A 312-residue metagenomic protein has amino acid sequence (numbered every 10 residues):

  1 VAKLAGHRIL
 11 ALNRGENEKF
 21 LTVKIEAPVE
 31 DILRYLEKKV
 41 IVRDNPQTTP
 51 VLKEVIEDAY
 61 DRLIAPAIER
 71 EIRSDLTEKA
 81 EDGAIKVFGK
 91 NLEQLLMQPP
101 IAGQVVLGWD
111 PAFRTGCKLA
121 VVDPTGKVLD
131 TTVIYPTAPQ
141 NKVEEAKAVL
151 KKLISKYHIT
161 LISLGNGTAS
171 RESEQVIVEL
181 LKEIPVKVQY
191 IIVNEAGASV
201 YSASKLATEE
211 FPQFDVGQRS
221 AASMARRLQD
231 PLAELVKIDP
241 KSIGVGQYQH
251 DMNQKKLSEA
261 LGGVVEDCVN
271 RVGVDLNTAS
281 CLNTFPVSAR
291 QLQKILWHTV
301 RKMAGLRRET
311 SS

Functional and structural regions predicted by a protein language model:
V1-V105, P124, K147-K152, K156: Extended, highly charged clamp/arch subdomains and adjacent linkers that form or line substrate-binding channels
K3, A11-N13, Q175-E183, T310-S312: Gly/lys/ser-thr-rich phosphate-binding loops in alpha/beta enzymes that coordinate phosphoanhydride or phosphate groups
N17-K19, T115, D239, N270: A generic structural signal for well-ordered coil/turn residues at beta-strand boundaries that shape enzyme active-site
I25-A27, W109-F113, V121-D123, Q247 (+3 more regions): Flexible glycine-/small-residue-rich
A67-L76, Q104, G108, G165 (+2 more regions): Short coil/turn segments at secondary-structure boundaries
A84-L95, A102-V105, R114-G262: Phosphate- and other anionic-substrate recognition elements at nucleic-acid/protein interfaces
D130, R271-S312: Accessory alpha-helical DNA-binding modules that contact the DNA backbone or grooves
Y248-S288: Long, highly charged, low-complexity internal segments
